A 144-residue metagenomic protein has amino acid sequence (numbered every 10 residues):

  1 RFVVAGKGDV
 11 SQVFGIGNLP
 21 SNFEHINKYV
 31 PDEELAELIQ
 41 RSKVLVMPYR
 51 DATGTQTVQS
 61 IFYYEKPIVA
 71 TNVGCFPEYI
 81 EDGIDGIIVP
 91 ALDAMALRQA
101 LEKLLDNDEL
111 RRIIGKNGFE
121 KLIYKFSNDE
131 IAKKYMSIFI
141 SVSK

Functional and structural regions predicted by a protein language model:
R1-V13, K28: Glycosyltransferase donor-sugar binding loop
V13-A36: Nucleotide-activated donor-binding/catalytic signature segment of Leloir-type glycosyltransferases, i.e., the conserved
V30-S42, Q59, Y63, E81: Short acidic alpha-helix that forms the nucleotide-activated donor recognition element in Leloir-type transferases
E37-T53, K66: Acidic donor-binding loop of glycosyltransferase active sites
Y49-F62, P77-E78: Nucleotide-sugar-dependent
P67-A70, I80: Short hydrophobic beta-strand element within catalytic cores of glycosyltransferases and related nucleotide-activated
D82-G83, I87-A94, K103-E109: Conserved acidic donor-binding segment of nucleotide-sugar-dependent glycosyltransferases
A96, K103, L110-K125, I131-S137: A short, well-ordered alpha-helix in the C-terminal region of glycosyltransferases
